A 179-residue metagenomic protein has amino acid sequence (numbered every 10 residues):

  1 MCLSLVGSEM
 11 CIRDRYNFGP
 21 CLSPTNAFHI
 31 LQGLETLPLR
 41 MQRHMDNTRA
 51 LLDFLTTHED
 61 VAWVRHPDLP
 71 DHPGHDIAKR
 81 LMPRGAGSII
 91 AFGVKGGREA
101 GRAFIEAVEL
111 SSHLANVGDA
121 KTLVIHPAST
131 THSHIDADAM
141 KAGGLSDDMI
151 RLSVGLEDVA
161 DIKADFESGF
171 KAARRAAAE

Functional and structural regions predicted by a protein language model:
M1-G7, C11: Single conserved hydrophobic/aromatic residue that forms the stacking wall/gate of nucleotide- or nucleobase-binding
R13-N17: TM-loop-TM module centered on a large, flexible mid-protein loop between adjacent transmembrane helices in multi-pass
G19-D53: A conserved active-site cap/scaffold subdomain adjacent to cofactor or substrate pockets
L22-N26, M82-G85, A142-D147: Short, flexible turn/loop "capping" segments at secondary-structure junctions
H29-L39, S88-K95, R151-G155: Short, well-ordered beta-strand elements within core beta-sheets of diverse protein domains
R49-N116, K121, I135-K141: Conserved small-domain helix->loop->beta segment predominantly found in fold-type I
E106, T122-E179: PLP-dependent enzyme catalytic core of the Aspartate aminotransferase-like
